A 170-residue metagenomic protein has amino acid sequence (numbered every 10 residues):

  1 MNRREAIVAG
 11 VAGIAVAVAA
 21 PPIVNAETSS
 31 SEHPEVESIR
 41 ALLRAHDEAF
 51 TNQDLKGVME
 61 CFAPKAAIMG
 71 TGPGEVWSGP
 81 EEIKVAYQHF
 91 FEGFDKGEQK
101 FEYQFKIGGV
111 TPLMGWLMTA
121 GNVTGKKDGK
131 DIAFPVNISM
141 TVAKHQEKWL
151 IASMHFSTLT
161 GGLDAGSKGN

Functional and structural regions predicted by a protein language model:
N2-R4, V8-C61, E81, A165-N170: Short, low-complexity N-terminal intrinsically disordered segments enriched in polar/charged residues
H33-R40, L55-L113, I132-F134: A solvent-exposed, acidic/Ser-Thr-rich amphipathic alpha-helical stretch
P73-E75, V123-T124, S157-G161: Solvent-exposed loop/turn segments at secondary-structure junctions within structured extracellular/periplasmic domains
E102-F105, M118, I151: Hydrophobic residues on conserved beta-strands that form the core of alpha/beta folds
K106, G121, N137-T141: Hydrophobic alpha-helical segments of small multi-pass membrane proteins
P112-V123: A short hydrophobic beta-strand element
P135-A165: Short beta-strand edge/turn micro-motifs at domain boundaries
